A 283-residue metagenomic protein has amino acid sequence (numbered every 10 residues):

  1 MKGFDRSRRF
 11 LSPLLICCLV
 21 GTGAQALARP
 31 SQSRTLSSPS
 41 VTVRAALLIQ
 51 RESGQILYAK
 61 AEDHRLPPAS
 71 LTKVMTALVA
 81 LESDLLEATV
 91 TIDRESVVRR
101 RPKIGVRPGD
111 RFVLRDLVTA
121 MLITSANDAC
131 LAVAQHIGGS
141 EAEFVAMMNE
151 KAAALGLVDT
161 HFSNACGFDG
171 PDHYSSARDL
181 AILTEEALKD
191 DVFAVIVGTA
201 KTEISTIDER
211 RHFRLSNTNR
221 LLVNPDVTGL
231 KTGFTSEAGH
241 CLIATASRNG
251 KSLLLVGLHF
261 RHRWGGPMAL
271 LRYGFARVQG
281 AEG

Functional and structural regions predicted by a protein language model:
R9-S12, I16-L19: N-terminal export leaders
G21-L71, L86-A88, V145: Beta-lactamase-like hydrolase cores
R29-R44, L114-R115, S140-G283: Penicillin-recognizing serine hydrolase domain
Y58-V79, T89-V90, R111-A120: Short active-site loop at a secondary-structure junction that contains or immediately precedes the catalytic residue(s)
K60-L66, R101-P108, D116-A120, C130-G139 (+2 more regions): Second-shell loop/turn segments in exported
E82-E95, V192-T199: Short, well-structured active-site flanking segments
D93-P108, M148-H161: Active-site helix/loop module of the DD-peptidase/beta-lactamase fold, centered on the serine-lysine SxxK catalytic
R100-L131, H212-G229: Conserved catalytic neighborhood of penicillin-recognizing serine enzymes
